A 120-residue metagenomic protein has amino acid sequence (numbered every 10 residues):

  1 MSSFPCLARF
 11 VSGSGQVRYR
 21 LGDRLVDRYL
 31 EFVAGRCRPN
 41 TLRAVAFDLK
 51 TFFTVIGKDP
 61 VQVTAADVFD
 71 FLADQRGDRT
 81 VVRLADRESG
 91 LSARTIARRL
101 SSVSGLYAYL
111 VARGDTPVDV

Functional and structural regions predicted by a protein language model:
M1-R38: N-terminal DNA-binding module of tyrosine recombinases/phage integrases
D27-N40, F47-V120: N-terminal core-binding DNA-recognition domain of tyrosine recombinases/integrases
